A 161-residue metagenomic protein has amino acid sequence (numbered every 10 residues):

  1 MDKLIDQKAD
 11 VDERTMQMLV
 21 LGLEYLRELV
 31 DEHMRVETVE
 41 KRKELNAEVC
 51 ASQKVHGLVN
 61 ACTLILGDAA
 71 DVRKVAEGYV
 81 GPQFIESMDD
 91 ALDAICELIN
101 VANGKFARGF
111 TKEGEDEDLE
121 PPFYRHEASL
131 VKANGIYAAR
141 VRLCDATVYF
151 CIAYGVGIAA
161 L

Functional and structural regions predicted by a protein language model:
M1-L161: N-terminal auxiliary interaction/assembly segments of multi-subunit proteins
